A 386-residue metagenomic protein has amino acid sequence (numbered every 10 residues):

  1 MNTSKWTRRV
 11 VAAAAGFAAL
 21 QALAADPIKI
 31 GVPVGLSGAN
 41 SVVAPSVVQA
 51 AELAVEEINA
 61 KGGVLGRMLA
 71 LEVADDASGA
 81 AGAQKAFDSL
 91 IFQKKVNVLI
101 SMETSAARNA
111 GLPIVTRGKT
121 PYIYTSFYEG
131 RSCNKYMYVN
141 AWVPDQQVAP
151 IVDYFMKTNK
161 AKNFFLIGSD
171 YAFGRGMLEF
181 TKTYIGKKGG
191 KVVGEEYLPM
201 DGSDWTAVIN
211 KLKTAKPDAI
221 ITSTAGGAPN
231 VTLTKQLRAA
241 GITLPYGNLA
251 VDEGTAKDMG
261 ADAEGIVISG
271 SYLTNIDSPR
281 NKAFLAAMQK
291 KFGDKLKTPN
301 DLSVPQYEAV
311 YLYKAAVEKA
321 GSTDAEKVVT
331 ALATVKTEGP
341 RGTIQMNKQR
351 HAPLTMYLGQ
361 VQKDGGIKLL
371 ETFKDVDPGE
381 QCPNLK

Functional and structural regions predicted by a protein language model:
N2-A14, A24-K386: Extracytosolic ligand-binding ectodomains
A19-Q21: N-terminal signal peptide c-region/cleavage motif recognized by signal peptidases
